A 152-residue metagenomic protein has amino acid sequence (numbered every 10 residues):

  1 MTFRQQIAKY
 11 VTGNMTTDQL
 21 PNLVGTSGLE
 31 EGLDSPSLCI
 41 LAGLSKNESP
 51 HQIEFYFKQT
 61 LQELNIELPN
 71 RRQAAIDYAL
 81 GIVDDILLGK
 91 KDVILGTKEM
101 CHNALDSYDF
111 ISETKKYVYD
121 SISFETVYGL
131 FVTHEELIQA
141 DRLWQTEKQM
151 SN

Functional and structural regions predicted by a protein language model:
M1-N152: Acidic, Ser/Pro/Thr-rich low-complexity regulatory regions and the short amphipathic helical interaction modules they
